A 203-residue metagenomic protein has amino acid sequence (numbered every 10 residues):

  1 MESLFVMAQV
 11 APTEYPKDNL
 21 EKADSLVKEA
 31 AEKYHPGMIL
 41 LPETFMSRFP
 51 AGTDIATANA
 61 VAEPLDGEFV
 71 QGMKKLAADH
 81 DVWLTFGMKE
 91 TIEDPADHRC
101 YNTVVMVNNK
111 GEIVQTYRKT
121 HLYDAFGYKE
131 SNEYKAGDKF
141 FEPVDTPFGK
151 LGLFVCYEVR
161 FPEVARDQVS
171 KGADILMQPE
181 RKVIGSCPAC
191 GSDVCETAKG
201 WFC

Functional and structural regions predicted by a protein language model:
M1-F5, P143-G152, I175: Beta-strand-turn-beta hairpins that frame and shape the catalytic cleft of phosphate-ester-processing enzymes
M1-M38: N-terminal active-site segment of His-dependent metallophosphoesterases
F45-L65, D94-C100: Metal-dependent catalytic neighborhoods of phosphoester/phosphodiester hydrolases
A62-T85, K150, V159-C203: CN hydrolase (nitrilase-like) catalytic-core segments centered on the catalytic cysteine and neighboring Lys/Glu
F86-M88, N102-M106, E142: Short beta-strand scaffold segments in enzyme catalytic cores
T103, T116-R118, Q178: Residue-level detector of high-confidence beta-strand sites
M106-V114, W201-F202: Short, glycine-anchored, charge-dense loop/turn motifs used at functional sites
K119-E133: A short, polar/charged loop-to-alpha-helix boundary motif
